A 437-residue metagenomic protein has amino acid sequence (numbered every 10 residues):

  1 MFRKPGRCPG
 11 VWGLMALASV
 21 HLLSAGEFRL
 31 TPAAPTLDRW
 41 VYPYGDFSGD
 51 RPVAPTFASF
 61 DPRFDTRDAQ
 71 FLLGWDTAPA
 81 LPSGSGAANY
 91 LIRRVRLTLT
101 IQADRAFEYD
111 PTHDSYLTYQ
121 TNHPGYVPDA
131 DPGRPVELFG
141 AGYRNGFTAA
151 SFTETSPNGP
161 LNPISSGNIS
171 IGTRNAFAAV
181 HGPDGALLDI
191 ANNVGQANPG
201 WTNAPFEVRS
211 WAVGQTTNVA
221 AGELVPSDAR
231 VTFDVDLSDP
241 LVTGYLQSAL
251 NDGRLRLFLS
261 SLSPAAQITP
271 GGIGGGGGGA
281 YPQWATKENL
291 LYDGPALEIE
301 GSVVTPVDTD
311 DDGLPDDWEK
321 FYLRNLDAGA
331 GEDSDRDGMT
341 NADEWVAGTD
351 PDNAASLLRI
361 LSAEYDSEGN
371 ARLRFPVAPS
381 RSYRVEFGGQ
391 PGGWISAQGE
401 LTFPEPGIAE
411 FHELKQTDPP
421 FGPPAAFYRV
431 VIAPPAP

Functional and structural regions predicted by a protein language model:
M1-C8: N-terminal secretory signal peptides that target proteins for export/translocation
W12-H21: Bacterial N-terminal signal peptides
L22-P43, E298, S302-R324: Boundary/junction segments of secreted and surface-exposed precursor proteins
G26, T36-D110: A short beta-strand-loop element at or near the start of a globular domain
F28-P35, F206-G214, N218-T305: Proprotein-processing/basic-patch segments
W75, I92-L97, V235, L297 (+4 more regions): Residue-level detector of buried hydrophobic side-chain packing in well-ordered secondary-structure elements
R105-S238: Beta-strand-rich interaction/scaffold domains
V304-P437: Short, composition-biased motifs enriched in small/polar/acidic residues
